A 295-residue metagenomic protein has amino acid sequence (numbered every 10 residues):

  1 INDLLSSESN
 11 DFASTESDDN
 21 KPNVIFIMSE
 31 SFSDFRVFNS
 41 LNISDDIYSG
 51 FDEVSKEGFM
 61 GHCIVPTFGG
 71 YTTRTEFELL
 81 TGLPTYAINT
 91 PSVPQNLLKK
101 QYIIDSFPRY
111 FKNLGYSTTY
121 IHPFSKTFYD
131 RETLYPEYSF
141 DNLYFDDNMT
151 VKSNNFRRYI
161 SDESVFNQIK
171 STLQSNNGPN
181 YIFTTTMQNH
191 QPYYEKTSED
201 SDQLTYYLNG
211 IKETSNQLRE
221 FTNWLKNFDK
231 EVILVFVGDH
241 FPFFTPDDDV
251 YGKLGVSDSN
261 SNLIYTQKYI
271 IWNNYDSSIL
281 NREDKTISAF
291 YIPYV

Functional and structural regions predicted by a protein language model:
I1-N2: Charged, amphipathic alpha-helical linkers/stalks
L5-P22, F26-S29, D34-V295: Solvent-exposed soluble domains appended to multi-pass membrane proteins
